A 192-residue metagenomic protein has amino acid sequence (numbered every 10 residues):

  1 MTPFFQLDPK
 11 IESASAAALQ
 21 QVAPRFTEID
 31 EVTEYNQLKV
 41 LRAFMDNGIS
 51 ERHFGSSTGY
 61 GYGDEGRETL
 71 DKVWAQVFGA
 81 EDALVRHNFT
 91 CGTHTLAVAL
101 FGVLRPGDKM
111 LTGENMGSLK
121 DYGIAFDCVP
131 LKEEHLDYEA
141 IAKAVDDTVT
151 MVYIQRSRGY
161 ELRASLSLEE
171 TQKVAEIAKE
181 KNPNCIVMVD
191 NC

Functional and structural regions predicted by a protein language model:
M1-E65: N-terminal "arm"/small-domain region of PLP-dependent enzymes with the aminotransferase-like
V40-H94, N115: Conserved N-terminal alpha-helix of the aminotransferase class I/II PLP-enzyme fold
W74, M110, V152, V189-D190: Buried hydrophobic positions in well-ordered alpha/beta secondary-structure cores of metabolic enzymes
Q76-V77, L100-L104: Glycine-rich helix-loop-beta junction characteristic of Rossmann-like nucleotide cofactor-binding loops
G102-G117: Conserved PLP-anchoring active-site segment centered on the Schiff-base-forming lysine
L119-E170: PLP-dependent aminotransferase-class I/II
L166-C192: Catalytic PLP-binding core of fold-type I/II PLP enzymes
